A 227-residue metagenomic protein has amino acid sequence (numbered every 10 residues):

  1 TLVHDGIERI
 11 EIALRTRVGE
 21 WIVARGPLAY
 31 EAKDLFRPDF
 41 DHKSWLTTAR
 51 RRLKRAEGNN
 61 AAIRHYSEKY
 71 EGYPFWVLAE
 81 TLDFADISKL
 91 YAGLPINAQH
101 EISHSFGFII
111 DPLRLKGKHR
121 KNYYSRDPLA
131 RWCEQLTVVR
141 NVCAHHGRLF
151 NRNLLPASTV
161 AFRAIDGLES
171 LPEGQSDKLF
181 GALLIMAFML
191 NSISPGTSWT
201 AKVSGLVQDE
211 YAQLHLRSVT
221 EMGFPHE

Functional and structural regions predicted by a protein language model:
T1-E227: Amphipathic alpha-helical interface elements
